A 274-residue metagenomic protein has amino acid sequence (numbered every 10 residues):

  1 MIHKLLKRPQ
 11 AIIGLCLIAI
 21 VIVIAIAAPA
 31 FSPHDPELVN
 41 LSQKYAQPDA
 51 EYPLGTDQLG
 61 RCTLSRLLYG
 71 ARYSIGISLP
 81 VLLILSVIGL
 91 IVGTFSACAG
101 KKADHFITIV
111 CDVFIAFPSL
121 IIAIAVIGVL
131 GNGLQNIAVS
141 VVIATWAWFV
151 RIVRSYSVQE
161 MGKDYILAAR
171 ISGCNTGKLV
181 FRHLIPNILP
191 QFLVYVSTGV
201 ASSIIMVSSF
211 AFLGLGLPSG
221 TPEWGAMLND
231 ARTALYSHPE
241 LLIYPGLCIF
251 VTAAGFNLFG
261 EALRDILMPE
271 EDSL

Functional and structural regions predicted by a protein language model:
M1-H34, V110, I188: N-terminal signal-anchor/first transmembrane alpha helix
P53, D57, V87-G89, A97-C98 (+2 more regions): Generic hydrophobic transmembrane alpha-helix motif, especially the helices
T63-C98, T252: Transmembrane alpha-helix signature in integral membrane proteins
R72-I88, A123, G177-S209, F256: Transmembrane alpha-helices
I124, G133-A138, V142, W148-I152 (+1 more regions): Non-cytoplasmic
I127-V129, S157, I205-C248, L274: Glycine-rich helix-loop "coupling/hinge" segments at transmembrane-helix boundaries in multipass transporters
A144, P190, V194-V200, P239-L274: C-terminal transmembrane helix and the adjacent membrane-cytosol boundary/short C-terminal tail of inner/organellar
